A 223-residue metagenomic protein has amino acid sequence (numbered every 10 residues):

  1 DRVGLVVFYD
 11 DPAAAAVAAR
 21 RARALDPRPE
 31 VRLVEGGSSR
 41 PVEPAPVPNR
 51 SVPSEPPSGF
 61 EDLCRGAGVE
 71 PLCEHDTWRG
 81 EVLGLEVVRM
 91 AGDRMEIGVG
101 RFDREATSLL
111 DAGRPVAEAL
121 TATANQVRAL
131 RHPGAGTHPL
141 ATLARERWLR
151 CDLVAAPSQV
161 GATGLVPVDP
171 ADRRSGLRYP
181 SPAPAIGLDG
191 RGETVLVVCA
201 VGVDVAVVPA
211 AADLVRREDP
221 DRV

Functional and structural regions predicted by a protein language model:
D1-V223: Charged, terminal alpha-helix-loop-beta segments that serve as non-catalytic nucleic-acid engagement and/or assembly
